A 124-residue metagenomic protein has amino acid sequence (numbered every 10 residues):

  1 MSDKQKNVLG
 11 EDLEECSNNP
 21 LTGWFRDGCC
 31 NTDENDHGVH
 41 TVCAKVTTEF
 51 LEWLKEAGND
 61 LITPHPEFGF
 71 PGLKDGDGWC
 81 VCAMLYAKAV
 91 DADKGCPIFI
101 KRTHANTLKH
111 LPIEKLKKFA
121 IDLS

Functional and structural regions predicted by a protein language model:
M1-E49, I113, A120-D122: Extended boundary segments
K45-D60: Short, basic/aromatic beta-hairpin or loop at an interaction surface
I62-G69: Short alpha-helix capping/helix-loop boundary micro-motifs
Y86-K109: Short, compositionally biased
H104-S124: Glycine- and charge-enriched low-complexity intrinsically disordered segments
